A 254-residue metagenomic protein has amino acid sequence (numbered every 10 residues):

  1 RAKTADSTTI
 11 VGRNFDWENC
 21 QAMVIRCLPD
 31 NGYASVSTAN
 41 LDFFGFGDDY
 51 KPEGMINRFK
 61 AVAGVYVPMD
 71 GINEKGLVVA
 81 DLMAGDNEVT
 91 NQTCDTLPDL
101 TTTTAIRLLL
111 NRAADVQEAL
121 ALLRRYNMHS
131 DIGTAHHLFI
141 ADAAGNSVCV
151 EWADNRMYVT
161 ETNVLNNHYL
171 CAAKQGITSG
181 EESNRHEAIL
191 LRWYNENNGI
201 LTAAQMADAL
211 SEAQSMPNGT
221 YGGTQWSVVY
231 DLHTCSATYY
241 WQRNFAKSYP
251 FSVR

Functional and structural regions predicted by a protein language model:
A2-R58, A63-V65, D70-G71, A80-N111 (+2 more regions): C-terminal, well-structured catalytic/ligand-binding subdomain of enzymes
T104-V116, L120-Y126: Acidic, contiguous internal or C-terminal segments within carbohydrate-active enzymes that form a structured patch used
L123, M128, L138-A141: Extracytoplasmic, non-cytosolic globular domains
